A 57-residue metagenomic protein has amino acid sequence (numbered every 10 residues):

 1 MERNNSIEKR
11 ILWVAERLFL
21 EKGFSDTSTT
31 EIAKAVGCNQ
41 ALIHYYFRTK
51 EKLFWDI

Functional and structural regions predicted by a protein language model:
M1-K22, D26-G37, T49-W55: Basic, helix-initiating cap at the start of DNA-binding domains
A41: Key DNA-contact positions within bacterial/archaeal DNA-binding proteins
